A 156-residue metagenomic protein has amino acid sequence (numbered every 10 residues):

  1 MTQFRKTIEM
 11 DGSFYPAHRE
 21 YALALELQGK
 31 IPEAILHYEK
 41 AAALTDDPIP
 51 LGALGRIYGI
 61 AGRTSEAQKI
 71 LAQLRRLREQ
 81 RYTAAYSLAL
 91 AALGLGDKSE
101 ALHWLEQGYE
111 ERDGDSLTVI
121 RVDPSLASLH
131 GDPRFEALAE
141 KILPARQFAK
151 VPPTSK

Functional and structural regions predicted by a protein language model:
M1-K156: Alpha-helical protein-protein interaction modules
